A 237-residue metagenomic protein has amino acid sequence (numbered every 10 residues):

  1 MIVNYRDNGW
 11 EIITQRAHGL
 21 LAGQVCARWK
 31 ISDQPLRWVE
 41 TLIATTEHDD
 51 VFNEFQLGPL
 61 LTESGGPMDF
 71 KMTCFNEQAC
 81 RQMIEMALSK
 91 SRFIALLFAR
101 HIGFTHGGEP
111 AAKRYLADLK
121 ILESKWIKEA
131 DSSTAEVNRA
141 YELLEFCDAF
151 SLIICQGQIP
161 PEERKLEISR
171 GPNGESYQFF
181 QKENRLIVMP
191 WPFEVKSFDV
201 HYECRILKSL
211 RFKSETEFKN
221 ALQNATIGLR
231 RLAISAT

Functional and structural regions predicted by a protein language model:
I2-I13, Q24, W38-G157: Divalent metal-dependent catalytic cores for phosphoryl transfer on phosphate-bearing substrates
T14, V39, A87-R92, K196 (+1 more regions): General structural signal for secondary-structure boundaries
R16-K30: An active-site-proximal "capping" alpha-helix that borders the catalytic cofactor pocket
A27-V39: Short pre-active-site segment immediately N-terminal to the catalytic Zn-binding motif
L119-T237: Non-catalytic terminal regions of proteins
